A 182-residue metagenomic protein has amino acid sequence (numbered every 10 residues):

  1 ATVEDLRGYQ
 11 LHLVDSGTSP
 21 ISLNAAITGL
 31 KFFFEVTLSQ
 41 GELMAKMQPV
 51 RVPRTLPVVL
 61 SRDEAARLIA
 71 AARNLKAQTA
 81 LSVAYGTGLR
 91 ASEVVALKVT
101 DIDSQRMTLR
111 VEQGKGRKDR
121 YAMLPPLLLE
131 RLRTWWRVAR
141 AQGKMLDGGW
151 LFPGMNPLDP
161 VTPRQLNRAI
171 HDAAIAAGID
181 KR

Functional and structural regions predicted by a protein language model:
A1-R182: Conserved catalytic core of the tyrosine transesterase superfamily
